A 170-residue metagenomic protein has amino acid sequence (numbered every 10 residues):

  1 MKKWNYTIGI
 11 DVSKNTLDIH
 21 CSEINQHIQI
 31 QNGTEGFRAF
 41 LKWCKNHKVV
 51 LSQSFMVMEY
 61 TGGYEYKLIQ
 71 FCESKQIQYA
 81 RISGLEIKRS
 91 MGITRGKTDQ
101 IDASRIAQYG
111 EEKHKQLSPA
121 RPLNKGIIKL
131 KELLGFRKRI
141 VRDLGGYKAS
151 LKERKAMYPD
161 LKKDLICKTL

Functional and structural regions predicted by a protein language model:
K2-S22, I106: Gly/Thr-rich phosphate-binding beta-strand-loop-beta motif of the actin/hexokinase/Hsp70
D11, E59, D99-D102: Acidic active-site catalytic centers that drive phospho-/nucleotidyl reactions and related ester hydrolyses
C21-E23, L68-Q70, K152-E153: Short amphipathic alpha-helical segments
I24-F55: Nucleic-acid-processing active sites and adjacent nucleic-acid-binding tracks, predominantly divalent metal-dependent
F37-F40, E65, A103-S104: A general structural signal for well-ordered alpha-helical segments in protein cores
S52-Y64: Short glycine-rich phosphate-binding loop at a beta-alpha junction
Q70-Q78: Short, surface-exposed basic-aromatic patches at helix termini and helix-loop junctions that form
Y79, G84-L170: Long, charge-rich intrinsically disordered scaffolds of nucleic-acid metabolism proteins
